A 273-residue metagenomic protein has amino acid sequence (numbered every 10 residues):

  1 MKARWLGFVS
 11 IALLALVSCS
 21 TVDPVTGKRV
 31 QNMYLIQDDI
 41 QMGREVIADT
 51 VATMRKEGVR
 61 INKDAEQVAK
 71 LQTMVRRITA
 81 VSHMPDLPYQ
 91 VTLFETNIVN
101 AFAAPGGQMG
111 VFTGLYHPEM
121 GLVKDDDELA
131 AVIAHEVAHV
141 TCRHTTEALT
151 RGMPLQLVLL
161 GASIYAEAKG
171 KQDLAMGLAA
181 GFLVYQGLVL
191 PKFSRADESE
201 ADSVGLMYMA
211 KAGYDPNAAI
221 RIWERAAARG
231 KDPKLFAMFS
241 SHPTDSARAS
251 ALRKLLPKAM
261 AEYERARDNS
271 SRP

Functional and structural regions predicted by a protein language model:
M1-C19: Sec-dependent bacterial lipoprotein signal peptides
C19-P273: A Zn2+-metalloprotease active-site environment signal
